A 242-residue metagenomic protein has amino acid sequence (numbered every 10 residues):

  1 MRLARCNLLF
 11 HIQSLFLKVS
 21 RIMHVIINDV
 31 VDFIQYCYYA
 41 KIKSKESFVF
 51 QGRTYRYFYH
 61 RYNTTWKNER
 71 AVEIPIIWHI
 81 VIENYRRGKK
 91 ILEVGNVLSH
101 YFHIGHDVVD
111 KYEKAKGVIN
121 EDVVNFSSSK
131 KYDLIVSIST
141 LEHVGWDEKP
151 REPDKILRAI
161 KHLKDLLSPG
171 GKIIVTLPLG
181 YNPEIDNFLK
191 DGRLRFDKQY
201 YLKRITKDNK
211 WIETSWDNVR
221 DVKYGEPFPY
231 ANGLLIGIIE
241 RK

Functional and structural regions predicted by a protein language model:
M1-I22: Boundary detector for helix-to-coil junctions that initiate low-complexity/charged tails
S20-Y85: Class I SAM-dependent methyltransferase Rossmann-like catalytic core, especially the SAM/SAH-binding loop
T64, V144-K242: S-adenosyl-L-methionine-dependent methyltransferase catalytic module, highlighting the catalytic core
E69, N96-Y101, Y112-K114, V124 (+2 more regions): Short, solvent-exposed loop/turn segments at secondary-structure junctions
Y85-L98: Conserved class I S-adenosyl-L-methionine
I91, H106, I173-V175: Hydrophobic/aromatic residues located in beta-strands of well-ordered beta-sheets within soluble catalytic
Y101-S129, L134-S137, D154-A159: Adenosine-cofactor binding site in Rossmann-like domains, unifying the SAM/SAH pocket of S-adenosylmethionine-dependent
V136-S139, G145: A conserved beta-strand element that flanks and buttresses the S-adenosyl-L-methionine
